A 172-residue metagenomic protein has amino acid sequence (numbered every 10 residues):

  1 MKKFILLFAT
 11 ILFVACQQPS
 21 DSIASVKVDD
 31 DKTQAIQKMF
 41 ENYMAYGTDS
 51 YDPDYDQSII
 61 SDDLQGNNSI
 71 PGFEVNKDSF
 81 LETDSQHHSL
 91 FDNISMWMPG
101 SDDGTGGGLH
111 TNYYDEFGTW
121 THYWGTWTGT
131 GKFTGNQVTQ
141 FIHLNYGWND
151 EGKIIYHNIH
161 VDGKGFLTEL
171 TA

Functional and structural regions predicted by a protein language model:
F4-F13: Sec-dependent N-terminal signal peptides
C16-D49: Short, low-complexity N-terminal intrinsically disordered segments enriched in polar/charged residues
M39, Y43, D52-Q57, L64 (+4 more regions): Hydrophobic pocket/interface hotspot
P53-T119: A solvent-exposed, acidic/Ser-Thr-rich amphipathic alpha-helical stretch
I70, G125-W127, V161: A mature extracytoplasmic/lumenal domain signature
W120-E151: Exposed beta-sheet edge and beta->alpha loop/turn motif
I155-A172: Low-complexity, intrinsically disordered terminal/linker segments enriched in charged and Gly/Pro repeats
